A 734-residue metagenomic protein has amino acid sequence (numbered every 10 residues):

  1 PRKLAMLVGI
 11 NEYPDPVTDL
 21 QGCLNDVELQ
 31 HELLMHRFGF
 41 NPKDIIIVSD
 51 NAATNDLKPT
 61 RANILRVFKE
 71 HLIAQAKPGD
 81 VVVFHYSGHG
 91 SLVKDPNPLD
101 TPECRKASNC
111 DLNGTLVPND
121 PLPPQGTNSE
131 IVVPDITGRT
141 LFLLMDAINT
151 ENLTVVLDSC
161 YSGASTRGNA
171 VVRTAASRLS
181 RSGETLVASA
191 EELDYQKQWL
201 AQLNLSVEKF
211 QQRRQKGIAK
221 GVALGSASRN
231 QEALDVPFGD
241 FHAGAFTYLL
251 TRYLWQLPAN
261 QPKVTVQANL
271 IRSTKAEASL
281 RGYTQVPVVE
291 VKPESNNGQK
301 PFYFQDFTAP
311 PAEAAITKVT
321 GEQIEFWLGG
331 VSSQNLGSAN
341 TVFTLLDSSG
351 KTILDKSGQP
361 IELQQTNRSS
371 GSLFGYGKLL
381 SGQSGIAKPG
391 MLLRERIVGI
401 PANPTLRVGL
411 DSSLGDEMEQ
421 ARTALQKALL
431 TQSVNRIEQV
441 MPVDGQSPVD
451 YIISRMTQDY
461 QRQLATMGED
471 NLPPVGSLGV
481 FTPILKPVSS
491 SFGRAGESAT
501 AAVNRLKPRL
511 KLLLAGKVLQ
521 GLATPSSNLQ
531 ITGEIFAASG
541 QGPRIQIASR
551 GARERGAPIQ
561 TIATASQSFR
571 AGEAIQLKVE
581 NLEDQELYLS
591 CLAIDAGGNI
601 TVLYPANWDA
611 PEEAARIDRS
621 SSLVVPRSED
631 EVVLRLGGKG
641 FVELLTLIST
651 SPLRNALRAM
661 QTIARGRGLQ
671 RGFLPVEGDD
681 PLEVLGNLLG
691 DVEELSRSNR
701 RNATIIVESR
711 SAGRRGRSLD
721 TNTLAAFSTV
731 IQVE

Functional and structural regions predicted by a protein language model:
R2, P59-V172, P262, V266: Caspase-like (clan CD) cysteine peptidase catalytic core
A5, L205-G221, S228-N230, L257-I324 (+1 more regions): Caspase-like cysteine protease fold
G9, E130, P134-G138, F142-R281 (+2 more regions): Active-site-proximal C-terminal subdomain of hydrolase catalytic domains
P14-E28, E32, V236-F241, D416: Glycine- and acidic-residue-enriched helix-capping/strand-helix junction motifs
D19, C23-V27, H31-D80, N128-T137 (+1 more regions): Functional beta-strand-loop-alpha-helix junction segments that form "active/interaction loops" within catalytic
V83, T344, Y588-L592: Beta-strand signatures of extracellular beta-sandwich domains
P311-W327, S332-N403: Beta-strand/loop-dominated core regions that host nucleotide or nucleotide-derived cofactor-binding catalytic loops
G350, I400-E734: Secretory-pathway glycoprotein ectodomains that are cysteine- and/or Ser/Thr/Pro-rich
